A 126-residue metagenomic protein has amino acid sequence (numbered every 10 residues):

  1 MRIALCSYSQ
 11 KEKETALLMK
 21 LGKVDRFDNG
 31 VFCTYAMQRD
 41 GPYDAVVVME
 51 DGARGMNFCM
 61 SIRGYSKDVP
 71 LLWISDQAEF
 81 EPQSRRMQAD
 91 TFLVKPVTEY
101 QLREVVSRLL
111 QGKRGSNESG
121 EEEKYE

Functional and structural regions predicted by a protein language model:
R2-Y35: Two-component/phosphorelay signaling modules centered on CheY-like receiver
E14-T15, C33, R39-S66, Q77-A78: Conserved phosphotransfer microenvironments
R63, P82-R86: Alpha4-beta5-alpha5 "output face"
V97-V106: C-terminal output helix
S107-E122: The C-terminal output helix
